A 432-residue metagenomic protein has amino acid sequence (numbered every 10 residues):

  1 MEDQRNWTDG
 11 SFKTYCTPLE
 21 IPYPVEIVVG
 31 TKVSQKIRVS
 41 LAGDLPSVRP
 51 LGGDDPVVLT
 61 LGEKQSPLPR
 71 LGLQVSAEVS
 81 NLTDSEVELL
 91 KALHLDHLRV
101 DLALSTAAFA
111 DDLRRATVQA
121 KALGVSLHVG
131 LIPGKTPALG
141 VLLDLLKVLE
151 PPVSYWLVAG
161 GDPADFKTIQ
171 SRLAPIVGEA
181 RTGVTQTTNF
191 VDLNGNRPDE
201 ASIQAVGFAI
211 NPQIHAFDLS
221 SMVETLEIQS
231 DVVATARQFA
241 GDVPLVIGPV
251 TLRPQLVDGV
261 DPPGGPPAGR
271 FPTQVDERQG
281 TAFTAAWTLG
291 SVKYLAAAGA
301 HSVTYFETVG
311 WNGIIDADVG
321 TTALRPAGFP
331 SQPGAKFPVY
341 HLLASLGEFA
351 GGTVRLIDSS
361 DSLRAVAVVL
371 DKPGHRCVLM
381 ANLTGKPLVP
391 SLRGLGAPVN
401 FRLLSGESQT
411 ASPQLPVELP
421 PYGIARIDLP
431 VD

Functional and structural regions predicted by a protein language model:
M1-P56: Beta-strand-rich recognition/accessory modules
G30, G248-P338, S359-S360: Aromatic/acidic polysaccharide-binding cleft in carbohydrate-active enzymes
K32-S34, A411-D432: C-terminal beta-strand-rich structural cap/linker in extracellular carbohydrate-active enzymes
E78-A92, D112, P137-K147, F190-P198 (+1 more regions): Short, acidic/polar
E78-T106, Q119-L123, H128: Catalytic domains of carbohydrate-active enzymes, especially glycoside hydrolases
L102-L143, V148, A164-G178, E224: Aromatic-lined substrate-binding rim segments of carbohydrate-active enzymes
G160-A282: Noncatalytic carbohydrate-binding groove/subsite architecture in carbohydrate-active enzymes
S359-G396: Carbohydrate-binding surface patches
